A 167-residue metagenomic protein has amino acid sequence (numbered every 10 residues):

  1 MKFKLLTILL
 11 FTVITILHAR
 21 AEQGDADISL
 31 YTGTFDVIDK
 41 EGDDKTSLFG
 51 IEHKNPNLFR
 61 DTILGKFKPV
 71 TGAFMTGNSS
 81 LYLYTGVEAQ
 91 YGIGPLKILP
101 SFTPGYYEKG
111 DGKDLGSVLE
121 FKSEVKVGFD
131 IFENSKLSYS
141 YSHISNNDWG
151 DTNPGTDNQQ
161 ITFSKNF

Functional and structural regions predicted by a protein language model:
M1-G24: Cleavable N-terminal export/targeting peptides
R20-D25, P56-F67, G92-I98, N134: Short loop/turn motifs that connect adjacent beta-strands in outer-membrane beta-barrel proteins
E22-P56: Outer-membrane beta-barrel initiation region
D27-D36, L64-T76, L99-Y106, S140-S145: Transmembrane beta-strand segments that form the barrel wall of outer-membrane beta-barrel proteins
V37-S47, A73-Y84, G112-V118, D148-T156: Solvent-exposed loop/turn segments connecting transmembrane beta-strands in outer-membrane beta-barrel proteins
S47-I51, F129, P154-F167: Outer-membrane beta-barrel "beta-signal"
I51, V87, I98, V125-V127 (+2 more regions): Membrane-embedded beta-strands that build the outer-membrane beta-barrel scaffold
H53-N57, A89-Y91, F129, H143 (+1 more regions): Residue-level signature of outer-membrane beta-barrel architecture
